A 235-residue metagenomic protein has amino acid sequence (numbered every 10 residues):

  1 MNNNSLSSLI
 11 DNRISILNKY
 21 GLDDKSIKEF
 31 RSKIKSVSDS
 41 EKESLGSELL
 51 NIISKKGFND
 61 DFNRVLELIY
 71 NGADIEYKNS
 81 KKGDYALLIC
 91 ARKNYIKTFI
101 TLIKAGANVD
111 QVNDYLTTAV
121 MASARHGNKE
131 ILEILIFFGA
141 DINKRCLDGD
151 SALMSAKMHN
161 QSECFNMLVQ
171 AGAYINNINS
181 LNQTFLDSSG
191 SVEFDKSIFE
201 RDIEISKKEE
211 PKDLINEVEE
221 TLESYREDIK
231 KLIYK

Functional and structural regions predicted by a protein language model:
N2-S44, Q170-K235: Ankyrin-repeat-protein effector appendages
L45, K82-G83, L116, G149 (+1 more regions): Start-of-repeat signature of ankyrin repeats
I52-D60, I89-Y95, A122-N128, S155-Q161 (+1 more regions): Ankyrin repeat A-helix N-terminal signature
R64, K97-T98, E130-I131, E163-C164 (+2 more regions): Conserved ankyrin/ankyrin-like repeat signature
L66-D74, I100-N108, E133-D141, M167-Y174 (+1 more regions): Ankyrin repeat domain, specifically the short helix-to-loop turn at the C-terminus of the second helix of each repeat
N79-S80, N113, C146, N179: Ankyrin repeat boundary/linker residues
D84, R92, D110, T117 (+2 more regions): Tandem repeat protein-protein interaction scaffolds, dominated by ankyrin-repeat arrays but also generalizing to other
R125-E133, F137-Q183: Ankyrin-repeat and related helical/solenoid repeat scaffolds used for protein-protein interactions
